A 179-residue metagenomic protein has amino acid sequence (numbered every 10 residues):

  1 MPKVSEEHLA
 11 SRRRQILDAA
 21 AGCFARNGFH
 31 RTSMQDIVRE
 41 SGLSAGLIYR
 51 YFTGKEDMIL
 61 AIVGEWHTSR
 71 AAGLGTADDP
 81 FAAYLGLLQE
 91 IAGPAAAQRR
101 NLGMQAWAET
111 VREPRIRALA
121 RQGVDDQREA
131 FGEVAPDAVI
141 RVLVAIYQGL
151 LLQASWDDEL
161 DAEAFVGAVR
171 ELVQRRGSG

Functional and structural regions predicted by a protein language model:
M1-S11, G179: N-terminal intrinsically disordered/low-complexity leader segments
Q15, A19-D57, A61: Helix-turn-helix
L17, L85, D125-G132, V166 (+2 more regions): An amphipathic alpha-helix signature
A61, A72-R100, I140-L143: Hydrophobic alpha-helical connector segments
G64-S69: Short, basic, alpha-helical segments at the C-terminal edge of helix-turn-helix-like DNA-binding modules
L88, G103-W107, L143, Y147-L150: Short alpha-helical scaffolding segments that buttress acidic/His motifs in well-ordered protein cores
A96-M104, V111-R141, G167: Amphipathic alpha-helical packing segments from all-alpha helical-bundle domains
R117-R121, A135-G179: Hydrophobic/aromatic-rich alpha-helical bundle segments in the mid-to-C-terminal region
